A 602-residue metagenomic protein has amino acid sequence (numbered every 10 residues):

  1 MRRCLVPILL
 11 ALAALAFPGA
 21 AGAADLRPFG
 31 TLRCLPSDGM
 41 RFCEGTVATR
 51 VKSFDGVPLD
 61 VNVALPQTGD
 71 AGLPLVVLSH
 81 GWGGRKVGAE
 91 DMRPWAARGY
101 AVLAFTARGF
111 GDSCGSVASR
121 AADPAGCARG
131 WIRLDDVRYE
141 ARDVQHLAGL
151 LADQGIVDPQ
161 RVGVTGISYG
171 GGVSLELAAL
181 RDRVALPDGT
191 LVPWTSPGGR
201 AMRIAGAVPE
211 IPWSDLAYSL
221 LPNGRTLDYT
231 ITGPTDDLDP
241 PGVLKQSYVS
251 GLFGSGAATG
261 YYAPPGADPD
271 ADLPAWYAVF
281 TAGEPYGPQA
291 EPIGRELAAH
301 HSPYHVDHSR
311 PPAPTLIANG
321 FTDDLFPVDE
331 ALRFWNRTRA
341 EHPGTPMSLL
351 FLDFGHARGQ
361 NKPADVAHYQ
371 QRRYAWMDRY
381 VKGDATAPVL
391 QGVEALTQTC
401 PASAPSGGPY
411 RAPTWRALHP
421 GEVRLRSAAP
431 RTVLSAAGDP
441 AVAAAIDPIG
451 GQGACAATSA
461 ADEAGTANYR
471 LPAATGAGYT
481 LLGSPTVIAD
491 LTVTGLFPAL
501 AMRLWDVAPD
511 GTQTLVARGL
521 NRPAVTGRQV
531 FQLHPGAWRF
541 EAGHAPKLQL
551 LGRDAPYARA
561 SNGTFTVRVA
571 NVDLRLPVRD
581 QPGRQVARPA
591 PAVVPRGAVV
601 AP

Functional and structural regions predicted by a protein language model:
A23-E90, A96-A97, A101, R161-V162 (+8 more regions): Catalytic-loop region of hydrolases
D25-P36, G45-R50, D384-P602: Glycine/threonine-rich phosphate-binding loop and adjacent beta-strand/alpha-helix elements that clamp
F29-P36, A97, D112-V144, E176-A313 (+3 more regions): Accessory cap/linker subdomain of secreted extracellular hydrolases
G45, A71-A152, A555: Cap/lid segment of the alpha/beta-hydrolase catalytic domain
I156-S168: Alpha/beta-hydrolase fold nucleophile elbow
G166-E176, L325: Glycine-rich nucleophile elbow surrounding the catalytic serine of serine-hydrolase chemistry
P311, I317-N319, D323: Short beta-strand/loop motif that positions the catalytic acidic residue of the alpha/beta-hydrolase fold
A313, P327-R337: Short alpha-helix in the alpha/beta-hydrolase fold that links the catalytic acid
